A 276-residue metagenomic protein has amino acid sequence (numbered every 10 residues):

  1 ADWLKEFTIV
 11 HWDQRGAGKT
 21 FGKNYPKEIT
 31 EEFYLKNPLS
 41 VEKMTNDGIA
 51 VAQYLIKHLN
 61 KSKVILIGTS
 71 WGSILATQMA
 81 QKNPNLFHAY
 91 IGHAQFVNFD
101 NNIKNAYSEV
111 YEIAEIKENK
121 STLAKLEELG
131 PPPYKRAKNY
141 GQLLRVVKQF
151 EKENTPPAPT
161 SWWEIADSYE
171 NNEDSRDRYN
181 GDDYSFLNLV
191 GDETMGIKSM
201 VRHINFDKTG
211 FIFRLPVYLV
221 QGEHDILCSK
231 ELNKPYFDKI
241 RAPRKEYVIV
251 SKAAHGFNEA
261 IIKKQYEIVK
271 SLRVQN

Functional and structural regions predicted by a protein language model:
D2-Y25: Conserved alpha/beta-hydrolase
E42-K63: Conserved acidic catalytic loop of the alpha/beta-hydrolase fold
I67-G72, A76: Gly/Ala-rich beta-loop-alpha elbow adjacent to hydrolase catalytic centers
I74, A80-P133: A catalytic-pocket lid/entrance helix-loop region that shapes and gates access to the active site across common
Y111-K208, L215: Alpha/beta-hydrolase
F213, L219-Q221, D225: Short beta-strand/loop motif that positions the catalytic acidic residue of the alpha/beta-hydrolase fold
I226-L232: Conserved alpha/beta-hydrolase "acid-adjacent" motif
A253-I262: Catalytic histidine-centered segment of alpha/beta-hydrolase-like enzymes
